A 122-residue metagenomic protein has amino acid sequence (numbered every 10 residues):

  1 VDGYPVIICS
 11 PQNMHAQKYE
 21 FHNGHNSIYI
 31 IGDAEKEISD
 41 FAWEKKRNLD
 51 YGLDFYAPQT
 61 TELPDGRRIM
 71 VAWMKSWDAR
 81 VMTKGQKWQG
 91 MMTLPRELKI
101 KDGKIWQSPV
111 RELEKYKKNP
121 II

Functional and structural regions predicted by a protein language model:
V1-Q17, R68-M74, D78: Hydrophobic core segments of beta-strands in well-ordered, beta-rich domains
K18-H22: A conserved amphipathic helix/loop scaffold that creates a polar/acidic microenvironment used either to coordinate
H25-I122: Beta-rich accessory regions
